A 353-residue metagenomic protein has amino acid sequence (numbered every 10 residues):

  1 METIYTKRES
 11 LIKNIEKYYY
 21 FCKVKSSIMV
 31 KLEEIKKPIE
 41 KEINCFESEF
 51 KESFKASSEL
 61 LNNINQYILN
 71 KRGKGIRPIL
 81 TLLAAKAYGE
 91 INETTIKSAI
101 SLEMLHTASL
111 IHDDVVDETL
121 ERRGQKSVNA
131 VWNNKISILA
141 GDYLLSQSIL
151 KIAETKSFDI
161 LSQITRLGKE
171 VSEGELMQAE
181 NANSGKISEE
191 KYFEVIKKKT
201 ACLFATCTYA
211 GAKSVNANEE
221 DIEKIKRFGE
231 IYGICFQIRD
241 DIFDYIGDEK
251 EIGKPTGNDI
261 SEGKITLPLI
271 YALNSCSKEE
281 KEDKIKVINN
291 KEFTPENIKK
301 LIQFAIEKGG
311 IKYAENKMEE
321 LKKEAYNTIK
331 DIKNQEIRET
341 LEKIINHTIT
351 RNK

Functional and structural regions predicted by a protein language model:
Y5-K353: All-alpha prenyltransferase/terpene-synthase fold signal
